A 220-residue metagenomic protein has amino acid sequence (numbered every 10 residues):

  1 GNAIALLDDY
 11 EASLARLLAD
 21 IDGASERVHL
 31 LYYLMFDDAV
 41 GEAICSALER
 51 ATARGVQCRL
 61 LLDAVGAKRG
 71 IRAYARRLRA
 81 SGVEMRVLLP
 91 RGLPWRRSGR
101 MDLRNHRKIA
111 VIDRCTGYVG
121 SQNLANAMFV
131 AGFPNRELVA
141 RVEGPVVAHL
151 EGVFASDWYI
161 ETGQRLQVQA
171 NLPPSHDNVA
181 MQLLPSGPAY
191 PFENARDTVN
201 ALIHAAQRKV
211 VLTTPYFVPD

Functional and structural regions predicted by a protein language model:
G1-D220: Charged, low-complexity intrinsically disordered terminal segments
